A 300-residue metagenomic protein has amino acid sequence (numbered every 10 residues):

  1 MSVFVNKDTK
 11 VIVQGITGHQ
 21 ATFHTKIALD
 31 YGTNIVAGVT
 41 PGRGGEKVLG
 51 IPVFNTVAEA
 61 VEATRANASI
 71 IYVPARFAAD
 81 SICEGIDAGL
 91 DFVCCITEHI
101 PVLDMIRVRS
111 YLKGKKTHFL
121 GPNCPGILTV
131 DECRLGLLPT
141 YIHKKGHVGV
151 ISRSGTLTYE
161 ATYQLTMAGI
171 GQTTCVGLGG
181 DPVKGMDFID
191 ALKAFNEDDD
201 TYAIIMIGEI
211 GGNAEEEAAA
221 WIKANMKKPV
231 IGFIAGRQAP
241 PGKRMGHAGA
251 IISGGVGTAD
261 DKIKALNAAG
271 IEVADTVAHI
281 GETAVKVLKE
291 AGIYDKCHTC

Functional and structural regions predicted by a protein language model:
M1-C300: Catalytic-core regions of core metabolic enzymes, especially those transforming organic acids/acyl-group intermediates
